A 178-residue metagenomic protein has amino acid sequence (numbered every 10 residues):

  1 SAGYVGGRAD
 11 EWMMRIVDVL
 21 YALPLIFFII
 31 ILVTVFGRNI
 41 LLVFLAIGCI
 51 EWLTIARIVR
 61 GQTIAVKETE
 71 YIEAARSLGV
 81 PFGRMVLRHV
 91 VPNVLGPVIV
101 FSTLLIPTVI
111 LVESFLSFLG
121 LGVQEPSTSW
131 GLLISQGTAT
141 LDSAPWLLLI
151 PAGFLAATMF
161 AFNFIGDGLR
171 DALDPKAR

Functional and structural regions predicted by a protein language model:
S1-R178: Alpha-helical transmembrane segments of integral membrane proteins, especially multi-pass inner/plasma-membrane
